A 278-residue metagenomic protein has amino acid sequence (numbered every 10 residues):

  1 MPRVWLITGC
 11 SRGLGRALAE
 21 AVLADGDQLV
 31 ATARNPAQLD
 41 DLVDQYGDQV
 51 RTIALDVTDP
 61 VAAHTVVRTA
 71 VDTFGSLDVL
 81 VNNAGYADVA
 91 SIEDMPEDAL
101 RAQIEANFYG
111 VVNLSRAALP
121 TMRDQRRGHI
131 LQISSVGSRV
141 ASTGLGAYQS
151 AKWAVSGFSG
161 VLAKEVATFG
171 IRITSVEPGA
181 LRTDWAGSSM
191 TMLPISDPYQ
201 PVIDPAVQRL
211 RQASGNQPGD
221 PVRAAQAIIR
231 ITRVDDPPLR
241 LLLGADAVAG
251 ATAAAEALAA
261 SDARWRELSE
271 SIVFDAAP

Functional and structural regions predicted by a protein language model:
S11-R12: Conserved glycine-rich cofactor-binding loop
D48, T69-N82, D88: A glycine-rich helix->loop->beta "capping" turn within Rossmann-like NAD(P)(H)-dependent oxidoreductase domains
L55-T65, E97: The beta1-alpha1 cofactor-binding region of Rossmann-like NAD(H)/NADP(H)-dependent oxidoreductases
S91-I92, A99-R101: Substrate-binding pocket helix/loop in short-chain dehydrogenase/reductase
S115, A151: Active-site helix of classical SDR
S135: Residue(s) in the substrate-gating loop at a strand-loop-helix junction that position the organic substrate next
T168-P237: SDR active-site lid
